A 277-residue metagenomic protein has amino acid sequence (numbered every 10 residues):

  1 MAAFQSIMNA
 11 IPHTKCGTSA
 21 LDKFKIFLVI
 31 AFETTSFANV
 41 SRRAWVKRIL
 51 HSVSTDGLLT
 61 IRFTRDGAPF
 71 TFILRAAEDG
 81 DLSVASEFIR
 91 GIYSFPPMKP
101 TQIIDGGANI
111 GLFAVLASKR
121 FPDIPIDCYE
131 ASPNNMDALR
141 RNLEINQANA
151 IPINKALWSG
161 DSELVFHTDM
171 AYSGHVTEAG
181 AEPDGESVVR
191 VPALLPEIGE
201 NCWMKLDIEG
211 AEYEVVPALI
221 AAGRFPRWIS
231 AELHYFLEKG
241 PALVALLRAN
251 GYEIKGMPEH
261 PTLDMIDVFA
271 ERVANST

Functional and structural regions predicted by a protein language model:
M1-T277: Phosphate/nucleotide-binding beta-alpha loop and adjacent structural elements of enzyme active sites
